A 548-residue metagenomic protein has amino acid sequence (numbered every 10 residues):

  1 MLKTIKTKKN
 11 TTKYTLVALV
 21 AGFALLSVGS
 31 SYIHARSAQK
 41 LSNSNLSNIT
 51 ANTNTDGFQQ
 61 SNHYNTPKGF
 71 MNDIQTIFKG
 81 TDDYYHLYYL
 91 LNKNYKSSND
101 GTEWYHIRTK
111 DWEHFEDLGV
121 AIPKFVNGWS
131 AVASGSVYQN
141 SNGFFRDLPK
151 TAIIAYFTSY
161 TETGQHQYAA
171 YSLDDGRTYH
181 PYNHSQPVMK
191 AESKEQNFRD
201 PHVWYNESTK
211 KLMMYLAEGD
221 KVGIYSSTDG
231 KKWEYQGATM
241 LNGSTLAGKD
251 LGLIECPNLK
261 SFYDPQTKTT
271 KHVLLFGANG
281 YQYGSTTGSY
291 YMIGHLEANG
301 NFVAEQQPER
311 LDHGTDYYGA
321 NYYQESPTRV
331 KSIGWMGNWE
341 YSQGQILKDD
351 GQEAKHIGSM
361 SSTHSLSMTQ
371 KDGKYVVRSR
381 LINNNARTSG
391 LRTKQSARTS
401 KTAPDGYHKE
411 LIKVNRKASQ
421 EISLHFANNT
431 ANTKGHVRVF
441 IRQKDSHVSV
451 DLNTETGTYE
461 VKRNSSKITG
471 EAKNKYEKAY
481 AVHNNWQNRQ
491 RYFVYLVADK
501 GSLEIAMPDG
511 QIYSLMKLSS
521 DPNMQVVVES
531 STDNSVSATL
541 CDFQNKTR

Functional and structural regions predicted by a protein language model:
M1-V17: Bacterial Sec-dependent N-terminal signal peptides
K8, V20-F23, S531: Compositionally biased, intrinsically disordered low-complexity segments
K13-V28: Classical Sec-dependent N-terminal signal peptides that target proteins to the secretory pathway
L25-L41: Sec-dependent signal peptide cleavage junction
A38-R548: Carbohydrate-active catalytic/glycan-binding domains of CAZyme proteins, especially the secreted or lumenal ectodomains
